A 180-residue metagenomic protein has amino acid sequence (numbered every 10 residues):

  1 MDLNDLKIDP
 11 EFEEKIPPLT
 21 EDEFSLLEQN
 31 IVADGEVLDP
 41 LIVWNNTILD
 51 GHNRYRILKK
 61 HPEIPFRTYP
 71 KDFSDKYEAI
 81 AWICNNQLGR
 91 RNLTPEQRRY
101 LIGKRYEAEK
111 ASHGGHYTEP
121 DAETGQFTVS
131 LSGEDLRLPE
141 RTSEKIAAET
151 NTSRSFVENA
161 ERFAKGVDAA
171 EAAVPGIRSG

Functional and structural regions predicted by a protein language model:
M1-K71, E78-N92: Short, charged/polar connector segments at secondary-structure boundaries
E23, L27, K76-I80, R98 (+2 more regions): Alpha-helical structural motif
R91-G180: Alpha-helical interaction elements
